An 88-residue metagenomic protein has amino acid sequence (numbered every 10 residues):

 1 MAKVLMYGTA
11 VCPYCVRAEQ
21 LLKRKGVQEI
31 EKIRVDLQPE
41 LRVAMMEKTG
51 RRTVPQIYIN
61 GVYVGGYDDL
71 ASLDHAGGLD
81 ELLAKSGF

Functional and structural regions predicted by a protein language model:
M1-E29: Local sequence-structure signature of Cys/Sec-based thiol-disulfide redox active-site neighborhoods
P13-Y14, E40, G65: Short alpha-helical
K25-G26, E47, D80: Chalcogenol-based redox active-site neighborhoods
Q28-R42: Thiol-based oxidoreductase modules, predominantly thioredoxin-like and allied folds used for disulfide exchange
V43, P55-Q56: Mid-chain, well-packed structural core segment of small domains
E47-T53: Thiol/disulfide oxidoreductase modules built on the thioredoxin-like
I59-G87: Non-catalytic, surface beta->alpha helical segment in thiol-disulfide oxidoreductase systems
